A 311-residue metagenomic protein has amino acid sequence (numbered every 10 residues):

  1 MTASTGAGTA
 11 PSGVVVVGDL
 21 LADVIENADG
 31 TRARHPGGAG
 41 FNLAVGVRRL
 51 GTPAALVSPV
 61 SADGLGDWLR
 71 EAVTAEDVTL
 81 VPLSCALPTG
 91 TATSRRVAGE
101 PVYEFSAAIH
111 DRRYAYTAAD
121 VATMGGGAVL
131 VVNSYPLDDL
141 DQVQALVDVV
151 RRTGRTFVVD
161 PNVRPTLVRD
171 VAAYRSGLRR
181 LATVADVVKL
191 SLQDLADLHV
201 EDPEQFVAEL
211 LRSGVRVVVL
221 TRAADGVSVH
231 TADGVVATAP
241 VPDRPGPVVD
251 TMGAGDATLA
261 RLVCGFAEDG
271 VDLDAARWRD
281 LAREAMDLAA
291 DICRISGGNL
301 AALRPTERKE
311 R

Functional and structural regions predicted by a protein language model:
M1-G13, P203-R311: Conserved phosphate-binding/catalytic region of the ribokinase-like
M1-V78, V248, R311: Glycine-rich phosphate/adenosyl-contacting loop at the front of the ribokinase-like
G13-V15, A128-V129, V187, V217: Structural motif
G18-L20, A39, Y135, P161 (+1 more regions): Active-site metal-binding loops of divalent metal-dependent hydrolases
V24, T52-S134, R152, K309-R311: Conserved N-terminal subdomain of the carbohydrate kinase-like
P53, T156, V187, R216-V217: Proline-centered loop/turn at the N-terminus of a beta-strand
T123-G125, L181-A182, R212: A short, aliphatic-rich alpha-helical micro-motif
V129, N133-F206, D225-G226: Conserved beta-alpha-beta core of the PfkB/ribokinase-like small-molecule kinase fold
